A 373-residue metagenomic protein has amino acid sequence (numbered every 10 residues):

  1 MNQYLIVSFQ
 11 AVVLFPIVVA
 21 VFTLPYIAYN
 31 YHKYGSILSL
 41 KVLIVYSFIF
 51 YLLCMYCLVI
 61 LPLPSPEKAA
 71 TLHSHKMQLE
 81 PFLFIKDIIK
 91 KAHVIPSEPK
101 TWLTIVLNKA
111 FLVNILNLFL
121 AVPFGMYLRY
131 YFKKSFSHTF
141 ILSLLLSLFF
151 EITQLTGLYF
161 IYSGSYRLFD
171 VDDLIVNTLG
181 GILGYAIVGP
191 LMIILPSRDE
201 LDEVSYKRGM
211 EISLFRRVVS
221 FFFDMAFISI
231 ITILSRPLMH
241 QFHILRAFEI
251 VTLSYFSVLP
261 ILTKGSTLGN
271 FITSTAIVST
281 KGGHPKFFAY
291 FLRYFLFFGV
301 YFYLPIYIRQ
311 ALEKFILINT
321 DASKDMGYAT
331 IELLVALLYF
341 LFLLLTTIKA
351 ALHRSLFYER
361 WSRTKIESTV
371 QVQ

Functional and structural regions predicted by a protein language model:
M1-S165, I182-T273, S279-Q373: Bulky hydrophobic segments
L168-L179, T330: Individual transmembrane alpha-helices with interfacial aromatic-anchor signatures
